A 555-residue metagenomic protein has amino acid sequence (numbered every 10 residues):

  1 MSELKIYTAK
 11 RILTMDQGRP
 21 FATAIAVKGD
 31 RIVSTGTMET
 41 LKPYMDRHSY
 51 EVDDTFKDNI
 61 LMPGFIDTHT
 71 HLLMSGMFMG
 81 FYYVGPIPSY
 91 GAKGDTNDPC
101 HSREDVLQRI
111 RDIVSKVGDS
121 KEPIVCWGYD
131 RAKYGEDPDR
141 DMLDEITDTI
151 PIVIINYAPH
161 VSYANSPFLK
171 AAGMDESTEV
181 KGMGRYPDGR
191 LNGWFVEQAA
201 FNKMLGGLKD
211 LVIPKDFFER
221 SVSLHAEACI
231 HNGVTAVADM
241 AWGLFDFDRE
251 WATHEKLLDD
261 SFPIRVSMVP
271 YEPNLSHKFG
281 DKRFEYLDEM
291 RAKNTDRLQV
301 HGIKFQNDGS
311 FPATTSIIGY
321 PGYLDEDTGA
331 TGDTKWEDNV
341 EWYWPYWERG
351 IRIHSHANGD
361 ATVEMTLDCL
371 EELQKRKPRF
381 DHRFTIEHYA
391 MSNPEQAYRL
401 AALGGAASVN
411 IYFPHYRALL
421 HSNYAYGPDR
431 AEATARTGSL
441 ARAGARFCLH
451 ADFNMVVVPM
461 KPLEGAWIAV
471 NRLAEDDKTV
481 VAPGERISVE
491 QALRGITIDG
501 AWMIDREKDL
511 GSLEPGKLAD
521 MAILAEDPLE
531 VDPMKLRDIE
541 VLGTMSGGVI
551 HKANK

Functional and structural regions predicted by a protein language model:
S2-A9, L13, Q17-K282, F305 (+5 more regions): Divalent metal-binding segments
V33-S34, G543, K552: A structural microfeature
Y44, A164, R417-H421, N554-K555: Short, charged, surface-exposed secondary-structure boundary motifs
I113, A228, W502-M503, H551: Short alpha-helical functional segments enriched in proximate histidine and acidic residues
L257-S261, L287-L298, K377-R379, L400-G404: Acidic (Asp/Glu)-rich catalytic clusters
K278-R291, V409: Substrate-binding cleft/loops of secretory-pathway carbohydrate-active enzymes
T295-T315, G404-H415: Non-cysteine beta-strand/loop elements that form the S-adenosyl-L-methionine
W344-H354, A361-F384, H388-Y389, P394-Y398 (+3 more regions): His/Asp/Glu-enriched, well-ordered alpha-helical/loop segment that forms or immediately abuts the divalent-metal
